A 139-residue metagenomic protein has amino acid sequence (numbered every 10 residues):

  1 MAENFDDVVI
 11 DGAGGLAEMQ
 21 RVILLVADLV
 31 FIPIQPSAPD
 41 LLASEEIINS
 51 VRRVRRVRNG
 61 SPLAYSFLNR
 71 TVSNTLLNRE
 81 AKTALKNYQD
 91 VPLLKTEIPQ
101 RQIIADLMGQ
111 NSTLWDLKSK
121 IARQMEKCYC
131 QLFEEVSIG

Functional and structural regions predicted by a protein language model:
M1-I23: Switch II (G3) loop of P-loop NTPases
I10, I32, S66-L68: Structural beta-sheet core signal
M19-A38: Inter-motif core of Ras-like GTPase G domains
A38, T71-N74: Conserved nucleotide-binding/hydrolysis micro-motifs of P-loop NTPases
S44-G60: Conserved C-terminal guanine-recognition region of P-loop GTPase G domains, centered on the G4
V72, K82-L114: Beta-strand-loop-alpha "switch" segments that mediate conformational coupling across diverse proteins
M108-K127: C-terminal boundary of histidine-terminating zinc-finger modules
